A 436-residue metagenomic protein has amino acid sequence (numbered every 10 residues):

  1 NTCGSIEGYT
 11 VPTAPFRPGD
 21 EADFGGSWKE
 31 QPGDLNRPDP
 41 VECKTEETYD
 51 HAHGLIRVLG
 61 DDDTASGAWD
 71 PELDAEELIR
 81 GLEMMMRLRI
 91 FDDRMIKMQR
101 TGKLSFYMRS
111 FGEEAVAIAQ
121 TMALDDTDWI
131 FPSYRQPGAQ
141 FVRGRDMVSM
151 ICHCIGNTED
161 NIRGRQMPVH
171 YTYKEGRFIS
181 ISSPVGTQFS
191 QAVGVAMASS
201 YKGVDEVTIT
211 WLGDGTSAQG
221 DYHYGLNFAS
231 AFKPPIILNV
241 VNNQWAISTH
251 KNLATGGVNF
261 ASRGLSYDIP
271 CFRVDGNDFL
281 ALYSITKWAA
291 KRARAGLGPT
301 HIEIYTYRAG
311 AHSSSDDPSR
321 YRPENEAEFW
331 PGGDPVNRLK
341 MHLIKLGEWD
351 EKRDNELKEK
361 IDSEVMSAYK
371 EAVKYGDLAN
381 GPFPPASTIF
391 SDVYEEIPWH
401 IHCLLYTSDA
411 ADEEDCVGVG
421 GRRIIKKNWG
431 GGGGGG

Functional and structural regions predicted by a protein language model:
N1-V116, G310, D317-S408: Conserved acidic/glycine
T64-G67, M197-E206, G257-W288, P331-K358: Conserved thiamine diphosphate
I90-D93, K97-P234, N239, H250-G256 (+2 more regions): Cofactor-binding active-site loop characterized by glycine-rich and histidine/acidic residues
Y406-A411, G431-G435: Conserved small/polar residues in nucleotide/adenosyl-binding loops
D409-V419: A short, hydrophobic C-terminal helix/tail in secreted or cell-surface proteins
V417-G436: Hydrophobic alpha-helical segments, chiefly the membrane-spanning helices and signal/signal-anchor peptides
